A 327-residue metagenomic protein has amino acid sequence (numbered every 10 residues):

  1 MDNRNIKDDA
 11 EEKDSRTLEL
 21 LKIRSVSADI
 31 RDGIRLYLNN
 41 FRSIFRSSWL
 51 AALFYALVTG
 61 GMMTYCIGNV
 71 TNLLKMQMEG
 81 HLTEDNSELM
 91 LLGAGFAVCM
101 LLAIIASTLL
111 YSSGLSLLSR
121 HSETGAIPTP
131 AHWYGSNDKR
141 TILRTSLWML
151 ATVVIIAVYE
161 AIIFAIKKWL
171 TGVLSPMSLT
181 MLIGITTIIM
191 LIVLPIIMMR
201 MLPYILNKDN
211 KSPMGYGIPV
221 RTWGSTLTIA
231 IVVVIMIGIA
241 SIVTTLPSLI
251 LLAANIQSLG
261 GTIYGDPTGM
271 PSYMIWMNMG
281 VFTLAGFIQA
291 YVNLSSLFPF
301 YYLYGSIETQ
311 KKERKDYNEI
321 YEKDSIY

Functional and structural regions predicted by a protein language model:
M1-G80: Non-cleavable N-terminal signal-anchor transmembrane helices
D2-L21, N72-L82, L115-E123, I127 (+2 more regions): Juxtamembrane transition segments at transmembrane-helix termini in multipass membrane proteins
K22, V26-L57, P130-V158, I192-V243: Interfacial aromatic "cap" segments that immediately flank transmembrane helices in multipass membrane proteins
S47-N69, G95-T108, R144-T171, S178-L194 (+2 more regions): Hydrophobic alpha-helical transmembrane segments in multi-pass membrane proteins
E79-L102: Membrane-interface helix-loop-helix modules in multi-pass inner-membrane proteins
T83, S87-M90, L174-M177, G269: Juxtamembrane loop-transmembrane helix junctions in multi-pass integral membrane proteins, especially the extracellular
L109-N137, A165-K168: Hydrophobic transmembrane alpha-helix segments characteristic of membrane transport and insertion machinery
